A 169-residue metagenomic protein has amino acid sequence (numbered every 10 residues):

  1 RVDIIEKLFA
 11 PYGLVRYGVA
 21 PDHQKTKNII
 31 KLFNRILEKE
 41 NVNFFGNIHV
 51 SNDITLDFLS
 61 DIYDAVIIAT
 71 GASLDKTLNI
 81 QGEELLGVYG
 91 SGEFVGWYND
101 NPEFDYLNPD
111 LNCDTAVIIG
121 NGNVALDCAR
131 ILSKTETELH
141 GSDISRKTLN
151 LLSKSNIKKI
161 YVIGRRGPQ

Functional and structural regions predicted by a protein language model:
R1-V50, F58, R130-Q169: Beta1-alpha1 glycine-rich phosphate/pyrophosphate-binding loop at the start of Rossmann-like nucleotide-binding domains
P11, N52-I54, L74-T77, W97 (+2 more regions): Flexible loop/turn segments at secondary-structure boundaries
K31-G87: Feature captures the FAD/FMN-dependent oxidoreductase FAD-binding
D64, D114, K158: Conserved acidic residues
A69, S91, I163: Conserved residues at the C-terminal ends of beta-strands
G71-A72, N121, R165-P168: Flexible loop residues that form catalytic and substrate-binding hotspots at small-molecule/glycan-binding clefts
D75-K154: Glycine-rich dinucleotide-binding loop and its adjacent helix/turn
